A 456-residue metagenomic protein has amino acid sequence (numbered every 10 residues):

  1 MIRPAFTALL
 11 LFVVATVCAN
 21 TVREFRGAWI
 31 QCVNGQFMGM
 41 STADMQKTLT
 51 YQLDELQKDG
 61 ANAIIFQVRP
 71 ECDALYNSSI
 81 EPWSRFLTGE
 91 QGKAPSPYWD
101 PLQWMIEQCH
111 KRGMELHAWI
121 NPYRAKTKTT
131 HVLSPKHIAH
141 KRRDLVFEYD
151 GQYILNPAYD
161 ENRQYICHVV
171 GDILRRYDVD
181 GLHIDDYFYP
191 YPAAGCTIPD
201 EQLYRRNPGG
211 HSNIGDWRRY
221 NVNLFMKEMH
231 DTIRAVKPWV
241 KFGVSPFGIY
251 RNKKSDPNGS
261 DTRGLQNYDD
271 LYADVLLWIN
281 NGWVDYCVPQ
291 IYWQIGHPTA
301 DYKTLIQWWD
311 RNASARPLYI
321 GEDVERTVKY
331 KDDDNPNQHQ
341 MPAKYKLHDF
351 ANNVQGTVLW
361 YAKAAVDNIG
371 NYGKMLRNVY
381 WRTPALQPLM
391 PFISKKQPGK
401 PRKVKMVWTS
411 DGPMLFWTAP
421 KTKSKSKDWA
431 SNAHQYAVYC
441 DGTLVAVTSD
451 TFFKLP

Functional and structural regions predicted by a protein language model:
R23-F25, W29-Q31, G35-K47, A118 (+2 more regions): Active-site-adjacent "subsite" loops/lids of carbohydrate-active enzymes
I30-C32, K241-R263, I291, L305-K344: Active-site clefts of carbohydrate-active enzymes
V33-A43, W83-W99, Y149-Q164, G209-N223 (+4 more regions): The substrate-binding groove and active-site-proximal loops of carbohydrate-active enzymes, especially glycoside
G60-P97: Aromatic-lined carbohydrate-binding/catalytic grooves of carbohydrate-active enzymes
N62, R69, R112, H140-W283 (+1 more regions): Polysaccharide-binding and catalytic clefts of secreted carbohydrate-active enzymes
Y272-L276, N280-P298, S314-F392: Substrate-binding cleft of secreted/luminal carbohydrate-active enzymes
N371-D428: Pro/Thr/Ser/Gly-rich low-complexity, intrinsically disordered linker/stalk tracts
W429-P456: Recognizes extended acidic, P/S/T-rich segments that occur within or adjacent to Ig-like beta-sandwich modules
